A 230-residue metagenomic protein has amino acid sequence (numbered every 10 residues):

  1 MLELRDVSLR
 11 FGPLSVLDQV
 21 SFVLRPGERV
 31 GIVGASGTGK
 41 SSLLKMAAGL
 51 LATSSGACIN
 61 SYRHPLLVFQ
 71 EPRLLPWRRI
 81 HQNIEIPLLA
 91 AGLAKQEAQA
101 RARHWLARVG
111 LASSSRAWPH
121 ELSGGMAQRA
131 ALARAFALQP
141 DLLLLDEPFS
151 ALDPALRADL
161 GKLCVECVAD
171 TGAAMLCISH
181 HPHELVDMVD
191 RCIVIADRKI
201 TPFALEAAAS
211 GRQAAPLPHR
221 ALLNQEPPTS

Functional and structural regions predicted by a protein language model:
V33-A35: The feature captures the beta-strand-to-loop junction immediately N-terminal to the Walker
A48: Helix-to-loop junction immediately C-terminal to a conserved catalytic motif
W118-L122, M126: Conserved ABC ATPase signature
A137-D141: A short, proline-enriched helix->beta-strand linker immediately N-terminal to the Walker B motif in ABC-type P-loop
L143-E147: Catalytic Walker B motif of ABC-type/P-loop ATPase nucleotide-binding domains
G172-I178: Conserved H-loop
R198-P227: Conserved beta-strand-loop-alpha-helix hinge in the C-terminal portion of ABC ATPase nucleotide-binding domains
